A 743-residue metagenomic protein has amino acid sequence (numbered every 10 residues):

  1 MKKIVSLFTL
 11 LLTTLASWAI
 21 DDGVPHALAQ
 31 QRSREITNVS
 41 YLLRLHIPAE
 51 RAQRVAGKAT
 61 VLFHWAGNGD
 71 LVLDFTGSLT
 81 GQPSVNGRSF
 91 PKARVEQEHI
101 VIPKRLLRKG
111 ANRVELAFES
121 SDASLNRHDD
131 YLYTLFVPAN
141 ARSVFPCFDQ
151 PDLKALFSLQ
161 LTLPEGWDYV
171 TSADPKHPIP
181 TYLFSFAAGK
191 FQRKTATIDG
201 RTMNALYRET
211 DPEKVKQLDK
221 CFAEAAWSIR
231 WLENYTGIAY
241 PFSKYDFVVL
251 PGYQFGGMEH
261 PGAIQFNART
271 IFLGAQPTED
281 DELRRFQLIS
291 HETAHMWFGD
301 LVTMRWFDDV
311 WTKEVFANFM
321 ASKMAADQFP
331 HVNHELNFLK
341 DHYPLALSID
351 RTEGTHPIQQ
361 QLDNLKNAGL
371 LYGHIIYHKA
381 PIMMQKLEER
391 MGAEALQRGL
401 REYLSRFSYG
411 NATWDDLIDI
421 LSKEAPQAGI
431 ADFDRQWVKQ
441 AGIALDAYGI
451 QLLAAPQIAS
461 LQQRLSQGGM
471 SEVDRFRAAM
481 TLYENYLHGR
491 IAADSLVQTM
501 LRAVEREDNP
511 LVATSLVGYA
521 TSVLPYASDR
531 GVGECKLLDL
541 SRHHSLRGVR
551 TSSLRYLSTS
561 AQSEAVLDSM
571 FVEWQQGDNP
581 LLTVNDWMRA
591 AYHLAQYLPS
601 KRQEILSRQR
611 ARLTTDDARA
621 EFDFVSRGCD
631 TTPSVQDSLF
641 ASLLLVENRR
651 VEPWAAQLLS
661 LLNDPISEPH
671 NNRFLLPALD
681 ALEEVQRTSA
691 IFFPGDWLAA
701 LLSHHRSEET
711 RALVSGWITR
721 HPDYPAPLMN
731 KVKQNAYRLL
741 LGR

Functional and structural regions predicted by a protein language model:
M1-K3, T162: Nuclease and nuclease-like effector domains acting on nucleic acids or nucleotide cofactors
K3-V5, A205-I443, A447, V532-C535 (+3 more regions): Hydrophobic alpha-helical and helix-loop surface patches within well-folded domains that function as non-catalytic
V5-L12: Sec-dependent signal peptide hydrophobic core
T14-A16: N-terminal signal peptide c-region/cleavage motif recognized by signal peptidases
W18-S243, Y372-H378, E389-A393, R398 (+5 more regions): Acidic/His-enriched low-complexity segments
L62, T303, R401-S408, I418-K423 (+3 more regions): Conserved short loop/turn motifs at secondary-structure junctions
H128-L135, F242-Q254, N337, L496 (+2 more regions): Acidic/histidine-enriched alpha-helical segments
H374, A444-R743: Long, ordered, helix-rich scaffold segments
